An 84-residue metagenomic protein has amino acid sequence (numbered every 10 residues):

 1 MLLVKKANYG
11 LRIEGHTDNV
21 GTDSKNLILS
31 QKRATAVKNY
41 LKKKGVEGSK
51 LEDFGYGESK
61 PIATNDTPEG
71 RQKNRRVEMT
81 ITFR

Functional and structural regions predicted by a protein language model:
M1-G10, T82-R84: Periplasmic peptidoglycan-binding/tethering modules of Gram-negative envelope proteins
E14-R84: Periplasmic OmpA-like peptidoglycan-binding domain that tethers envelope proteins to the cell wall
